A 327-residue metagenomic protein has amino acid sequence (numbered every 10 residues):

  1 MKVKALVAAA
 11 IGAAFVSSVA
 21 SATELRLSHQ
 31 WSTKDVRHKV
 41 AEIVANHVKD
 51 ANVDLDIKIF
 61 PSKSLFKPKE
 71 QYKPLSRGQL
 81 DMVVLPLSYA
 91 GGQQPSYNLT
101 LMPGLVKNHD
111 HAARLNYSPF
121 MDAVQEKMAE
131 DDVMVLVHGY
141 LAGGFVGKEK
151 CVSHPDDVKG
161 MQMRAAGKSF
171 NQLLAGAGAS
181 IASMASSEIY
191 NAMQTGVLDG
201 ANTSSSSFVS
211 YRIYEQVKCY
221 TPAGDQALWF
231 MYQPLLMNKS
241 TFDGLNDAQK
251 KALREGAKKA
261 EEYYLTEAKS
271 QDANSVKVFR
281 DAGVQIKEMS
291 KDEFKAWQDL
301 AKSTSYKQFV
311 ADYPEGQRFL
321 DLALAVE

Functional and structural regions predicted by a protein language model:
M1-A8: Bacterial N-terminal signal peptides that target proteins for export
A8-I11, T23-H111, P119-E327: N-terminal secretory/targeting leader peptides
F15-A22: Sec/Tat signal peptide C-region and signal peptidase I cleavage site
